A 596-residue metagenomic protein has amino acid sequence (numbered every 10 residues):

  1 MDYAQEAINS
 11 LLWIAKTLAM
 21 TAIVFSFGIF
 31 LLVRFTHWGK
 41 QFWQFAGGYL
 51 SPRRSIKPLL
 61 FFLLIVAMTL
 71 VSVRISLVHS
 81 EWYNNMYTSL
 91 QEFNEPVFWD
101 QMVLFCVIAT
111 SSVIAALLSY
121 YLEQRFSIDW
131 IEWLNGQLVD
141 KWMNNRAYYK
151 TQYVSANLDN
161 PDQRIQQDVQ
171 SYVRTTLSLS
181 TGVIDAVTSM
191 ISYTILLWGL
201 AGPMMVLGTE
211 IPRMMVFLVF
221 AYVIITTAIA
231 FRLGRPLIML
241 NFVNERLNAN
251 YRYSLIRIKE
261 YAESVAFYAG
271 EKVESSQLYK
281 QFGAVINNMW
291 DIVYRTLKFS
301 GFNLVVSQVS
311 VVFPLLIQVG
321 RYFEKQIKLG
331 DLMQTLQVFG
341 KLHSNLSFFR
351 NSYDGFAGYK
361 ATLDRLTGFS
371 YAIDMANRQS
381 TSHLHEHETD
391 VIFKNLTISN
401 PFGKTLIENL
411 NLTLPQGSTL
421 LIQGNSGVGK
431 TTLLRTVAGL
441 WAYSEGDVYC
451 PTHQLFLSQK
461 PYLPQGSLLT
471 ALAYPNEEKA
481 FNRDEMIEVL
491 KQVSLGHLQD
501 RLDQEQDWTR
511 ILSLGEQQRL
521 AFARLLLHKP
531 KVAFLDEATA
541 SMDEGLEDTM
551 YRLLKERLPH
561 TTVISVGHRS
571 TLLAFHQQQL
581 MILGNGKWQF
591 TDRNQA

Functional and structural regions predicted by a protein language model:
M1-S76, Y83-F105, S119, E123 (+6 more regions): Membrane-integrated ABC transporters
A67, V71, V107, S111-L118 (+4 more regions): A hydrophobic transmembrane-helix motif
N157, F267, D364-L421, S444-C450 (+2 more regions): Primarily ABC-family ATPase nucleotide-binding module
V169-T175, L240-E260, A266-F313, G355-G358 (+1 more regions): An intracellular "coupling" helix at the cytosolic face of ABC transporter transmembrane type-1 domains
I238, L247-Y251, A266-G270, S276 (+3 more regions): Cytosolic ends of transmembrane helices, especially the final helix of ABC transmembrane type-1 domains
A438: Helix-to-loop junction immediately C-terminal to a conserved catalytic motif
P461-D507: Conserved "ABC signature" C-loop
A471, Q504-A596: ABC-family ATPase nucleotide-binding domain "signature/switch" substructure
